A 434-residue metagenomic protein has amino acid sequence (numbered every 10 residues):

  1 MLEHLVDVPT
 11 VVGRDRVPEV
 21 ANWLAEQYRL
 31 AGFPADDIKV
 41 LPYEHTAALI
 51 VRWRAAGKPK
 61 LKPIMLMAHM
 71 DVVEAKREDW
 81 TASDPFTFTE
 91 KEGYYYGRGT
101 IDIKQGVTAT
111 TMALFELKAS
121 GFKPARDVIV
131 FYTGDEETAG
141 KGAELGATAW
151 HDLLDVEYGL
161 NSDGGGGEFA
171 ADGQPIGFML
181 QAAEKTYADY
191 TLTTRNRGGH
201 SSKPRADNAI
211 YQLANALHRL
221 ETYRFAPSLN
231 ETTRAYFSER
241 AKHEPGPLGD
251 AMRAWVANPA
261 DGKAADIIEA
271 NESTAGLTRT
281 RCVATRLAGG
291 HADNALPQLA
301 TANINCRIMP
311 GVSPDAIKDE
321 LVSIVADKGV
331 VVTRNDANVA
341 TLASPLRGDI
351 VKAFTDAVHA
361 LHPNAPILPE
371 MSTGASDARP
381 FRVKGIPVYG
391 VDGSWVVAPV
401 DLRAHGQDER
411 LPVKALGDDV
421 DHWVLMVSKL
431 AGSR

Functional and structural regions predicted by a protein language model:
M1-R98, L117-R126, I304: Acidic/His- and Gly-rich active-site-bordering loop/insert found across diverse amide/peptide-bond hydrolases
M1-T10, T193-N196, G329, T333-A340: Acidic/histidine-rich, surface-exposed loop or edge segments in extracytoplasmic proteins
V6-D15, Y95-T100, F178, G199-P204 (+1 more regions): Second-shell loop/turn segments in exported
K58-L61, G167-F169, P175, L229-H291 (+4 more regions): An extended, acidic, His-containing surface patch that forms the Zn2+-binding/catalytic region of metallohydrolases
A68-D71, L220-R224, V322-V330: A common structural junction motif
Y94-Y95, G99-M179: Acidic/histidine-rich catalytic neighborhood of metal-dependent amide-processing enzymes
L145, A149, R197, S202-A226: A short core secondary-structure module
D207, I317-V325: Short amphipathic alpha-helices in soluble, non-transmembrane regions that often serve as interface/regulatory elements
